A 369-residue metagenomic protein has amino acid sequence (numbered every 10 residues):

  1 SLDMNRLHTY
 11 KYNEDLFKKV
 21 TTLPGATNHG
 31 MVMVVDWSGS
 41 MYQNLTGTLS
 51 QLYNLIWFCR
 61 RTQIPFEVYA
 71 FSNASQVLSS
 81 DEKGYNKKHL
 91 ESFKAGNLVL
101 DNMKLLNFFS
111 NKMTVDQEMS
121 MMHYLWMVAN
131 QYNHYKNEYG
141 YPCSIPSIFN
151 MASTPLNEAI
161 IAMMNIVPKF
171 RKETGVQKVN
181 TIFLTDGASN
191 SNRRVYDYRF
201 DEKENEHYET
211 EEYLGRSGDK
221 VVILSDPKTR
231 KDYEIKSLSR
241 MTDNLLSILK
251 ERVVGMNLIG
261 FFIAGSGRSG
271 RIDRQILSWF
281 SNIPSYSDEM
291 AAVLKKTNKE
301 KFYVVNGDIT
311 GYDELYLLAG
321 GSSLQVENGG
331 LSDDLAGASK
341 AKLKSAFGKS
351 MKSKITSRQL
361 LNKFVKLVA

Functional and structural regions predicted by a protein language model:
S1-A369: Acidic, glycine-rich A-domain
